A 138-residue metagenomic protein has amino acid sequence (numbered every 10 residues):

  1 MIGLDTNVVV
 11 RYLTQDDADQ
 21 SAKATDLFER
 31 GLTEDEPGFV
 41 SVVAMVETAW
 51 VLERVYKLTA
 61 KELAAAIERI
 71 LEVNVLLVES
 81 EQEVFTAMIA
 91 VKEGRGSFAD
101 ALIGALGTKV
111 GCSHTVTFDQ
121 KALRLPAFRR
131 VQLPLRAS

Functional and structural regions predicted by a protein language model:
M1-V40, V55-K61, R130, P134-S138: Short, well-structured N-terminal submotif of metal-dependent ribonuclease cores
L4, F39-V40, V78, F98 (+1 more regions): Short beta-strand scaffold positions
V8, A44, E83, L102-I103 (+1 more regions): Alpha-helix capping/helix-boundary segments
D16, V42-A44, A65-E93: Acidic catalytic patch
D35-E36, G96, C112: Short, high-confidence coil segments that cap the C-terminus of an alpha-helix and link into the following beta-strand
G104-S138: Acidic, PIN/NYN-like endoribonuclease modules and their adjacent C-terminal/linker elements
